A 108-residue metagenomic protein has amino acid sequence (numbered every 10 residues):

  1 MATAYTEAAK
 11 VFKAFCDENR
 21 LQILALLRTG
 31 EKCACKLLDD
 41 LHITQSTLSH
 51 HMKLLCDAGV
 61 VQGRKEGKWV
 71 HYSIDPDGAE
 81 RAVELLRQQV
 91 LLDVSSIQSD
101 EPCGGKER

Functional and structural regions predicted by a protein language model:
M1-A2, L21, S49-M52: A short linear-motif detector with a strong N-terminal bias
A2-E7, D77-R108: Amphipathic alpha-helical dimerization/coiled-coil segments that flank or bridge DNA-binding/regulatory modules
T6-S46, E66-A79: N-terminal helix-turn-helix DNA-binding core of bacterial DNA-binding proteins
D39, H50, C56-D57: Alpha-helical residues within the helix-turn-helix
T47-H51, V90-L91: Short alpha-helical linear motifs
